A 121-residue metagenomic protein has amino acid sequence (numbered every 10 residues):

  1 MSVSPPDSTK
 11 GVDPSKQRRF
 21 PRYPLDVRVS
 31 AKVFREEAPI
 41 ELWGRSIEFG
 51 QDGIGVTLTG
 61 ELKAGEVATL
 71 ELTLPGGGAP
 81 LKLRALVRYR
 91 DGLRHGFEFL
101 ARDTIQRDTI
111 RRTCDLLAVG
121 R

Functional and structural regions predicted by a protein language model:
M1-R121: Structured alpha-helical
